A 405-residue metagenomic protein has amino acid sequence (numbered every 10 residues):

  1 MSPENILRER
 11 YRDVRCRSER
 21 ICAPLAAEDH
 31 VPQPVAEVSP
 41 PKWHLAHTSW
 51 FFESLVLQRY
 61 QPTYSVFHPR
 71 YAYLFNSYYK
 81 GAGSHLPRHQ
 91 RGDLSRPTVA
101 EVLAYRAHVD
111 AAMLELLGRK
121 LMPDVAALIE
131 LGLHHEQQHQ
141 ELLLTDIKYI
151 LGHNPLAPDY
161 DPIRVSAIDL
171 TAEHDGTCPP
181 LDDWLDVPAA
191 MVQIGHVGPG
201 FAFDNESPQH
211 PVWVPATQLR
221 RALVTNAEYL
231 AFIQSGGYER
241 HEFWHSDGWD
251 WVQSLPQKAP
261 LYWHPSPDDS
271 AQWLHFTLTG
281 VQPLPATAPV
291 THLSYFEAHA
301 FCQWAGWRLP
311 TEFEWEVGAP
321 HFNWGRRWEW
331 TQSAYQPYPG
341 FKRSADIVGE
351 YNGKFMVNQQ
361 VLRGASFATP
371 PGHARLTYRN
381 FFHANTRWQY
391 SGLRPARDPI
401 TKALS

Functional and structural regions predicted by a protein language model:
M1-H30: N-terminal regions that are enriched for targeting/export leaders and immediately downstream pro/stem segments
P3-L7, S95-A100, A126-I129, P215-T217 (+2 more regions): Active-site rim elements
E28-S84, G118-T171, L223-N226, L230-A231 (+5 more regions): Short, contiguous alpha-helical
E53, R59-R91, E101, Y105-K120 (+3 more regions): Active-site microenvironments of metalloenzymes and redox enzymes
S166-V187, M191-Q193, G198-G200: Extracytoplasmic and endomembrane cell-envelope/extracellular-matrix remodeling and assembly machinery
A189-H210, L261-H275: Short acidic N-proximal helix/loop "leader" segments that mark the beginning of a domain or an inter-domain linker
V192-Q193, L219, V290, A298 (+2 more regions): Bulky hydrophobic/aromatic "packing anchor" residues in well-ordered structure
S207-H210, Q234-Q257, N323-S405: Surface-exposed recognition segments
